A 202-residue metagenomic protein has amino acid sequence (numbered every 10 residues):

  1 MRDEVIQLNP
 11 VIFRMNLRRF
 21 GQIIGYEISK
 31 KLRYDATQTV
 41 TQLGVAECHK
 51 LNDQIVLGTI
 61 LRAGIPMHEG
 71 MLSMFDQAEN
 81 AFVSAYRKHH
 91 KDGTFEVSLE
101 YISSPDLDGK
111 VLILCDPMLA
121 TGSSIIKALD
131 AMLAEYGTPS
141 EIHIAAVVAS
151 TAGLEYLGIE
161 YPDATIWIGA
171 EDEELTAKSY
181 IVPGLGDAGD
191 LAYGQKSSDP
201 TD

Functional and structural regions predicted by a protein language model:
M1-D202: PRPP-associated nucleotide enzymes
